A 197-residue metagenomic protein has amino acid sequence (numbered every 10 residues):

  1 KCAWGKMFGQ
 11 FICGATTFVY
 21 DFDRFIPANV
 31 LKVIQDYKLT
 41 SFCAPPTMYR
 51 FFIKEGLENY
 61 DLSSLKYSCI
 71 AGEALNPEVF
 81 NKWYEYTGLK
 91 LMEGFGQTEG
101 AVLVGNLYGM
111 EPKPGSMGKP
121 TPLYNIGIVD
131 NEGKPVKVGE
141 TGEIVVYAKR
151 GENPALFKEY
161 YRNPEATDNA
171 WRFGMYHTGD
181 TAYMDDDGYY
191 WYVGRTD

Functional and structural regions predicted by a protein language model:
K1-I12, R24: Conserved coil-to-alpha-helix start sites within the AMP-binding
M7, I12-A15, L31, L39-A44 (+2 more regions): Gly/Ser/Thr-rich phosphate-binding loop
Q10, I126-I128, D180-M184: A structural signal for short hydrophobic beta-strand segments in well-ordered beta-sheet cores
G14, I34, F42-P45, G133 (+2 more regions): Residue-level signal for inorganic ion chemistry
P45-P46, R150: Beta->alpha turn/N-cap motifs
N106, G118, K137-E140, K158-E159: Active-site glycine/GP-rich loop and adjacent strand/helix microenvironment that borders small-molecule binding pockets
S116-L123, Y176: Short coil-to-beta-strand transition motifs
K137, V145-D197: Conserved ATP-binding/catalytic segment of the ANL
